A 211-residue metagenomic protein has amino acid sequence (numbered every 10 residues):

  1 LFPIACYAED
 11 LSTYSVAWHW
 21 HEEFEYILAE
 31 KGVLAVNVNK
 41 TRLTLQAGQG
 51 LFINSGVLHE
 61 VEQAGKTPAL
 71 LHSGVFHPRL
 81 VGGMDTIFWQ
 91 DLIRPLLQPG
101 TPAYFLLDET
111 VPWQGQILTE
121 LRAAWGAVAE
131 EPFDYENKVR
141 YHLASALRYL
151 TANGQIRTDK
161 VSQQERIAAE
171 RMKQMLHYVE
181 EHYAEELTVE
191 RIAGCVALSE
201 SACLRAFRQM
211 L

Functional and structural regions predicted by a protein language model:
L1-A5, S55-G126: A hydrophobic/aromatic-rich effector-binding and dimerization subdomain of bacterial HTH-type transcriptional regulators
L1-G50, G56-L58, Q90-D91, T101-F105: Generic protein-terminus/edge-of-domain signal
Y14-H21, E62-A64, M84-D85, Y135: Short histidine-centered beta-strand/loop micro-motifs that create catalytic or ligand/metal-coordination sites
E23-E25, A127, E180, E200: Acidic-residue sensor for enzyme active/binding pockets
V81, P95-P102, L106-Q163, E170 (+1 more regions): An amphipathic alpha-helical interaction segment
Y149-T158, Q174-L211: Basic/polar phosphate-binding segments, predominantly the helix-turn-helix DNA-binding elements of transcriptional
